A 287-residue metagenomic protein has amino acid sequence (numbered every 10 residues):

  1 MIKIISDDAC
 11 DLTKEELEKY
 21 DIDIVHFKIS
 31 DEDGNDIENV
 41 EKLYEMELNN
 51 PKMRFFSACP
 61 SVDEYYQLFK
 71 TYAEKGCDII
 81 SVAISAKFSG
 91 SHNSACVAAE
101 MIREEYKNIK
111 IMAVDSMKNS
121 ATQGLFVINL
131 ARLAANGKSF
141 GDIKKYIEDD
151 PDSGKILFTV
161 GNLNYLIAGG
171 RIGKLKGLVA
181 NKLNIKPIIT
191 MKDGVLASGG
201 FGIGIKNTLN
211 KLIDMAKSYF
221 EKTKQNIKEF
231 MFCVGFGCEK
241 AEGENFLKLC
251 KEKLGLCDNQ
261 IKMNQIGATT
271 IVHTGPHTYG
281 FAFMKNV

Functional and structural regions predicted by a protein language model:
M1, K75-D78, C257: Short loop/turn motifs at secondary-structure junctions
K3, C10-D23, K28-E32, S91 (+4 more regions): Mixed-charge interfacial surface used for oligomerization/domain docking and macromolecular partner engagement
K3-E64: N-terminal glycine-rich anion-binding loop in soluble enzyme alpha/beta folds
E41-E47, F69, A73-E74, M101: A short glycine/small-residue-enriched secondary-structure motif
L48-N50, G76-S81, E104-V114, M263: Glycine/charged-rich beta-loop-alpha catalytic/anionic-binding loops adjacent to active sites
N50-P51, Y72, D150, G170: Alpha-helix boundary/capping residues
M53-P60, A83-G90, M117-K118: Short coil/turn segments at secondary-structure boundaries
E64-C96: N-terminal glycine-rich phosphate/adenylate-binding segment common to multiple enzyme folds
